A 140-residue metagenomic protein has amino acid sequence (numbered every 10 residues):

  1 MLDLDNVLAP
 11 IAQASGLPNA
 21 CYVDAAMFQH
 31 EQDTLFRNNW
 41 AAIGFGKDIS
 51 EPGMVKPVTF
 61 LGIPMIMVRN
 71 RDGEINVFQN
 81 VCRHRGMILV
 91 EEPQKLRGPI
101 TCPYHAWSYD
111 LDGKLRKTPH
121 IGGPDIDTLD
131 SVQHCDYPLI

Functional and structural regions predicted by a protein language model:
D5-N19: Short, contiguous pre-domain boundary segments
V7, A20-M65: Glycine/alanine-rich phosphate-binding loops at beta-alpha junctions
D48-I140: Rieske [2Fe-2S] iron-sulfur-binding domain
